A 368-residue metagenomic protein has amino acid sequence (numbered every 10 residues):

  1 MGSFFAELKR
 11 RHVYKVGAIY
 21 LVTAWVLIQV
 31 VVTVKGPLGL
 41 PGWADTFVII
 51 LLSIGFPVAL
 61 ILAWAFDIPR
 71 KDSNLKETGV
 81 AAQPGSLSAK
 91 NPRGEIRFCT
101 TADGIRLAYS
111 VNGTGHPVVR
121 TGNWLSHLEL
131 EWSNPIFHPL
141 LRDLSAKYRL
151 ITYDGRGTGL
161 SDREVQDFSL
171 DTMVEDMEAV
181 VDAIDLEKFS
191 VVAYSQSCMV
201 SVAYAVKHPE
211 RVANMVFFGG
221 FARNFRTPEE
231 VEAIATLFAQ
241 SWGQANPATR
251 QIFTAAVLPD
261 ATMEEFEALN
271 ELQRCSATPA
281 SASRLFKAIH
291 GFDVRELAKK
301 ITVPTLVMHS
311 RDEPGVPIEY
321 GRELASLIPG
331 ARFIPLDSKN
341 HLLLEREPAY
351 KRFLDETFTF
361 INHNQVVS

Functional and structural regions predicted by a protein language model:
M1-S110, A349-S368: Cytosolic linker/terminal segments flanking nucleotidyl-cyclase catalytic modules
T101-L160: Conserved HGGG/HGGXW glycine-rich cap/lid loop of the alpha/beta-hydrolase fold
D171-F189: Conserved acidic catalytic loop of the alpha/beta-hydrolase fold
V202, V206-K207, A213-W242: Flexible "cap/lid" loop of the alpha/beta hydrolase fold
R226, A245-A288, F292, E296-L297: Conserved alpha/beta-hydrolase catalytic His-Asp/Glu region
I301, V307-H309: Short beta-strand/loop motif that positions the catalytic acidic residue of the alpha/beta-hydrolase fold
D312-V316: Acidic catalytic loop of the alpha/beta-hydrolase fold
F333, K339-K351: Catalytic histidine-centered segment of alpha/beta-hydrolase-like enzymes
